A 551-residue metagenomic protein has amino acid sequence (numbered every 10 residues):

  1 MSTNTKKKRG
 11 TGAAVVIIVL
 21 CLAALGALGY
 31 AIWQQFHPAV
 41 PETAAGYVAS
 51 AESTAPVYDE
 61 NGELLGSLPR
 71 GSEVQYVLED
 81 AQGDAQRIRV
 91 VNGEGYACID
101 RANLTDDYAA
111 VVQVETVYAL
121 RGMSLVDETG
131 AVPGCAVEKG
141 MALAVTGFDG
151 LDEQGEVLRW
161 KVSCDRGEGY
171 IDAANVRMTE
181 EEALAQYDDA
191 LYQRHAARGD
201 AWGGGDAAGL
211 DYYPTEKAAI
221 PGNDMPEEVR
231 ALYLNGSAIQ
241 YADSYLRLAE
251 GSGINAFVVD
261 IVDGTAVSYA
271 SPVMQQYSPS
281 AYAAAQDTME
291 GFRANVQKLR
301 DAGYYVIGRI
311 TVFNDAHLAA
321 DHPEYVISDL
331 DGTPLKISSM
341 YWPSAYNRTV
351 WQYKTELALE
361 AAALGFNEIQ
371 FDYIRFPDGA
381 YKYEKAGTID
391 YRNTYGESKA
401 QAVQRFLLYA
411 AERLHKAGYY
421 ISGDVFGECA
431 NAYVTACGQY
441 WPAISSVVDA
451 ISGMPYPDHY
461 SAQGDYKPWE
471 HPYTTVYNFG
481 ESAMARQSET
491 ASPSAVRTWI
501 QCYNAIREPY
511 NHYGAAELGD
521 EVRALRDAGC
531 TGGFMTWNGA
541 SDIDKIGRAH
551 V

Functional and structural regions predicted by a protein language model:
V40-A44, V91-Y118, K161-I220: Boundary regions of SH3-family modules and the immediately adjacent low-complexity/disordered segments in eukaryotic
Y58-R70, D127-K139: SH3/SH3-like (including bacterial SH3b) beta-barrel domains that bind proline-rich motifs or cell-wall ligands
S67-D100, E138-A174: SH3/SH3-like beta-barrel superfamily modules
I220-S237, F313-E360: Active-site-adjacent "subsite" loops/lids of carbohydrate-active enzymes
Y233, Y305-D315, Q370, E397-A436 (+2 more regions): Aromatic-lined carbohydrate-recognition surfaces of secreted/lumenal glycan-active proteins
A242-V267, A363-E368, A450, L525-G532: Catalytic domains of carbohydrate-active enzymes, especially glycoside hydrolases
A256-I261, D287-L335, Q370-D372: Glycine-rich, aromatic-flanked loop segments that form ligand/cofactor-binding clefts across common enzyme folds
V448-A462, H471-Y477, S482-R548: Substrate-binding cleft of secreted/luminal carbohydrate-active enzymes
